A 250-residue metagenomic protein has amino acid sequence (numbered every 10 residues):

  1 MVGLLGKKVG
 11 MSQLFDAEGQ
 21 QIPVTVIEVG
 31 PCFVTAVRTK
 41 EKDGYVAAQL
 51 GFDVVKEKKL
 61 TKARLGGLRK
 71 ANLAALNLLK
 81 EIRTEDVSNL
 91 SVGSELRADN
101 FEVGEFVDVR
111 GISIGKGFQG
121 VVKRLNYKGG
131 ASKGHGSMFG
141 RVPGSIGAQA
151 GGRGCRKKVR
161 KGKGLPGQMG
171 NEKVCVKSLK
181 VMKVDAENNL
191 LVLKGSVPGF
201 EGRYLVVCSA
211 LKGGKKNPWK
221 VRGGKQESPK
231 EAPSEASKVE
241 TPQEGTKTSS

Functional and structural regions predicted by a protein language model:
M1-S250: Extended basic (Lys/Arg/His-rich) segments that typically form rRNA-contacting surfaces in ribosomal proteins
